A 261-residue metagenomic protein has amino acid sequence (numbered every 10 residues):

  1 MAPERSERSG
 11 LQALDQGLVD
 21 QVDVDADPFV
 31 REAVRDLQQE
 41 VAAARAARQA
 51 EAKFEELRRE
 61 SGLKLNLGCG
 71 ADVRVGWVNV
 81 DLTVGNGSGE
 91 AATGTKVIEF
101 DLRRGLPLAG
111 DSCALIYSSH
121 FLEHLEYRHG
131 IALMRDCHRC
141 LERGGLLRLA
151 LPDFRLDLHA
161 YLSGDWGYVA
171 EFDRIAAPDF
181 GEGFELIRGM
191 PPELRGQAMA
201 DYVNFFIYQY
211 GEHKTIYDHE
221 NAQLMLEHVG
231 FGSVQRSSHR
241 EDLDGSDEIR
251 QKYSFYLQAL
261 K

Functional and structural regions predicted by a protein language model:
M1-L65, C137, G232, S238 (+2 more regions): Non-catalytic N-terminal targeting/anchoring module and adjacent flexible stem/linker that precedes the structured
F29-D36, G70-R74, E212-D218: Short low-complexity stretches enriched in small and charged residues
D36-Q39, A47-K53, C69-G70, S88-E90 (+3 more regions): N-terminal start-of-chain detector that recognizes signal peptides and the immediate post-cleavage beginning
K53-E55, G68, G87-S88, L106 (+2 more regions): Short, flexible, glycine/charge-rich loop motifs used to bind or transfer phosphoryl groups or to couple energy/partner
E60-H159, E220, L257-K261: Conserved SAM-binding loop
H129-E142, L146-L260: S-adenosyl-L-methionine-dependent methyltransferase catalytic module, highlighting the catalytic core
